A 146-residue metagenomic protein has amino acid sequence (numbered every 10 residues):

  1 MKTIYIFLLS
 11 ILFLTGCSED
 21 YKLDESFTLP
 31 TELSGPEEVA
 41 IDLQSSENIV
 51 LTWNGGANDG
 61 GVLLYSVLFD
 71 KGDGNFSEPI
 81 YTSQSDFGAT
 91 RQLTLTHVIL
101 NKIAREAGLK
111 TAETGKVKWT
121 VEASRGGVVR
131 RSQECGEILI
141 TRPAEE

Functional and structural regions predicted by a protein language model:
M1-I4: Positively charged n-region of N-terminal signal peptides that target proteins for export
F13-G16: C-terminal motif of bacterial Sec signal peptides marking the signal peptidase cleavage site
S18-D59, V128-E146: Pro/Thr/Ser/Gly-rich low-complexity, intrinsically disordered linker/stalk tracts
V50-T52, S66, K118-T120: Beta-strand secondary-structure signal
L64-K116, G127: Recognizes extended acidic, P/S/T-rich segments that occur within or adjacent to Ig-like beta-sandwich modules
